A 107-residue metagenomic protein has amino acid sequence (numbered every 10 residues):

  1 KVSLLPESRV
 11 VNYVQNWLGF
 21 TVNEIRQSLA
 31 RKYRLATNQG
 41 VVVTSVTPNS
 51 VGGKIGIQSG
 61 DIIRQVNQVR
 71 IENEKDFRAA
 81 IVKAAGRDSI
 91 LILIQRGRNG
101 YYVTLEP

Functional and structural regions predicted by a protein language model:
K1-P107: C-terminal recognition in membrane/secretory proteostasis and scaffolding
